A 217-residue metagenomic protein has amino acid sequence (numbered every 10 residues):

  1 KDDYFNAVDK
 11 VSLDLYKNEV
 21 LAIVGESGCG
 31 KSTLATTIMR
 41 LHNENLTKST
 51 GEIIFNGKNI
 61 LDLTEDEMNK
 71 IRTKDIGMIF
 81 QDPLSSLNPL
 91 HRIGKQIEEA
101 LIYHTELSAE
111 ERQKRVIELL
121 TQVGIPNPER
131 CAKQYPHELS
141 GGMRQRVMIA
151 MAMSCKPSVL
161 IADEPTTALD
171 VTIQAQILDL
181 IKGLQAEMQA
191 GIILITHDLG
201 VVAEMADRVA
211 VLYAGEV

Functional and structural regions predicted by a protein language model:
K1-V217: ABC transporter nucleotide-binding domains
